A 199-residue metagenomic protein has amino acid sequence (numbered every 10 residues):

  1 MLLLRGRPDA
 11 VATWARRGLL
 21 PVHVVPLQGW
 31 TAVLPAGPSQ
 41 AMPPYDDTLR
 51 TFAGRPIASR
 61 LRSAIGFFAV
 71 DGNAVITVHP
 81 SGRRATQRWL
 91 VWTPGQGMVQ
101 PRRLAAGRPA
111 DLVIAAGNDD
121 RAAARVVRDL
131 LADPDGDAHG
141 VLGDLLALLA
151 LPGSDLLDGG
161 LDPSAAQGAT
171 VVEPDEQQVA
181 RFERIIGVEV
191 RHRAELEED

Functional and structural regions predicted by a protein language model:
M1-L131: Hydrophobic alpha-helical segments that drive targeting, anchoring, or assembly
R83-A85, W92-D199: Long, compositionally biased intrinsically disordered terminal regions
